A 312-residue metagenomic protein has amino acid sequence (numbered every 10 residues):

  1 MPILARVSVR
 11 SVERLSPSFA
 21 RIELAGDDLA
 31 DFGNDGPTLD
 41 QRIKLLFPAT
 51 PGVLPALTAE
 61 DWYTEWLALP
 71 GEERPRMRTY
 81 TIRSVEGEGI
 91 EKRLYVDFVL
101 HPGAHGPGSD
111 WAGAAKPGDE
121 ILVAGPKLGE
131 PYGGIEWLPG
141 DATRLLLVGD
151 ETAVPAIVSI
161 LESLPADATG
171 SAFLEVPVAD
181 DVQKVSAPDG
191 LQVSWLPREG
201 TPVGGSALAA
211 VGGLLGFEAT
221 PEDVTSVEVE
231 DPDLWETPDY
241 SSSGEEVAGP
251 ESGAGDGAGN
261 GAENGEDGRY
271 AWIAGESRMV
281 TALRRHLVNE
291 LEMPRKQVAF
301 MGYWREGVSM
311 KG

Functional and structural regions predicted by a protein language model:
M1-G312: Extended, composition-driven regions rather than compact fold-specific motifs
